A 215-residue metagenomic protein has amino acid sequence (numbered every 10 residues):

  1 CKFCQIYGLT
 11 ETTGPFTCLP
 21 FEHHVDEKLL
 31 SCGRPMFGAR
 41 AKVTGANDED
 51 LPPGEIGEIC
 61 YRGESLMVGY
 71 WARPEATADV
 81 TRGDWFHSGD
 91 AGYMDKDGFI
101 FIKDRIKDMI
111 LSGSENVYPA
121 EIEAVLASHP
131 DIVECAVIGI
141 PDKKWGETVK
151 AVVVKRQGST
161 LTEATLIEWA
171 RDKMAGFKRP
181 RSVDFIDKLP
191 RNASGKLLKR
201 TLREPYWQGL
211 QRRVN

Functional and structural regions predicted by a protein language model:
C1-E27, R40, N47-D48: Gly/Ser/Thr-rich phosphate-binding loop
C4, V183-I186: General small-molecule cofactor/ligand-binding pocket signal
G8, G33, D90, S114: Active-site glycine-centered loops adjacent to acidic/histidine catalytic or metal-binding residues that shape
G14, F37-A39, G57, E147-V149 (+2 more regions): Change "...and in nucleic-acid phosphodiester-cleaving endonucleases..." to "...and in nucleic-acid processing enzymes
L30-M36, D50, V80-D84: Short Gly/Pro-enriched turn/cap motifs at secondary-structure boundaries
K42, P53-M67, W85, A91-G92: AMP-binding/adenylate-forming core of the ANL superfamily
N47-D50, G63, V68-G69, A76-D79 (+4 more regions): AMP-binding/adenylate-forming catalytic core of the ANL superfamily
P205-N215: Acidic/polar alpha-helix N-cap and adjacent early helical turns within long charge-rich amphipathic helices/linkers
